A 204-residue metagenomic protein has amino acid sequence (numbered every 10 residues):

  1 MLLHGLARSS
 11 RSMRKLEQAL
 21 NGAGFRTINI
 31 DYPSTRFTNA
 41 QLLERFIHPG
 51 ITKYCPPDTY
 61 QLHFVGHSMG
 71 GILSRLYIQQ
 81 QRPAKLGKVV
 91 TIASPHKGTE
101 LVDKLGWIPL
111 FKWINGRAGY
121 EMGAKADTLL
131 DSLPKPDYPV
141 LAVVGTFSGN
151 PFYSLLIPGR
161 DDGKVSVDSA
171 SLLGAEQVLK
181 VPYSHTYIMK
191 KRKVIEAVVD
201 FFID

Functional and structural regions predicted by a protein language model:
M1-R11, K15, N21-I30, N39-D137: Serine-dependent carboxylesterase/thioesterase catalytic core of lipase-like alpha/beta-hydrolase/SGNH enzymes
A7, S34, V165: Short, glycine/acidic-enriched loop or turn micro-motifs at the edges of active sites
Y32-F37, P182-T186: Histidine-bearing beta->alpha loop at or near hydrolase active sites
Q79-D204: Helical cap/lid subdomain of alpha/beta-hydrolase-fold lipid enzymes that gates access to the catalytic pocket
